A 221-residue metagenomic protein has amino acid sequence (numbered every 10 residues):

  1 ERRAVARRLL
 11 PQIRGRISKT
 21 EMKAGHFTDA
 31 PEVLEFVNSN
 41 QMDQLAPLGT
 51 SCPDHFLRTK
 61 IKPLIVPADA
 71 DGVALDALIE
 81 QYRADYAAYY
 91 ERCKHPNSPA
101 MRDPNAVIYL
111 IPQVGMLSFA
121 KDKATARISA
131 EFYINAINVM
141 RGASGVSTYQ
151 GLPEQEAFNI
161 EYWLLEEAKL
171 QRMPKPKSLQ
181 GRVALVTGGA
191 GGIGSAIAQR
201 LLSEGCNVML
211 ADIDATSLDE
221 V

Functional and structural regions predicted by a protein language model:
E1-S178: Domain-length cofactor-binding catalytic modules of enzymes
A120, G188, D212: Conserved residues at beta->alpha junctions
A120, S195-A196, D219-E220: Short glycine-/acidic-enriched loop or helix-start segments at secondary-structure transitions that form or flank
G145-T148, L152, G188, A198 (+1 more regions): A sequence-level detector of short, solvent-exposed, charge-rich linear segments
S178-M209: Canonical Rossmann dinucleotide-binding motif of NAD(H)/NADP(H)-dependent dehydrogenases/reductases, specifically
E204-E220: Conserved glycine-rich Rossmann-like NAD(P)H-binding loop of the short-chain dehydrogenase/reductase
